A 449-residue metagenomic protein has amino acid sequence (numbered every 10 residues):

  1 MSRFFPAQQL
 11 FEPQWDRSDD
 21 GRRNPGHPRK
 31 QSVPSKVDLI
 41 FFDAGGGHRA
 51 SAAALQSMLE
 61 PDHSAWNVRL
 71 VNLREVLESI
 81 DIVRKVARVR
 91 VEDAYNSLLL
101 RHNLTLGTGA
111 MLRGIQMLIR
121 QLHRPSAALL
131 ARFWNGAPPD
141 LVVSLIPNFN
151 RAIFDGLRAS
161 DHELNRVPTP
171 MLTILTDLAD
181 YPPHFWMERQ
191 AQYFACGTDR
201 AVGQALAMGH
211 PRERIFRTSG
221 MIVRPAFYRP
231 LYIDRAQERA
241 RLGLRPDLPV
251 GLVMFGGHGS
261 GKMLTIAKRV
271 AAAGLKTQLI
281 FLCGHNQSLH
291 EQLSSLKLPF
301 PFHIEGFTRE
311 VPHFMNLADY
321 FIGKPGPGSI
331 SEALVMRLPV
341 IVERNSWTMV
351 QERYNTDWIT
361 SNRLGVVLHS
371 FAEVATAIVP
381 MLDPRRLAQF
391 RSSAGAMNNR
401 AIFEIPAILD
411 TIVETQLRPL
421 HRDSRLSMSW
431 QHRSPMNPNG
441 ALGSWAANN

Functional and structural regions predicted by a protein language model:
R3, R385-N449: C-terminal amphipathic helix plus adjacent low-complexity, charged tail appended to glycosyltransferase catalytic
S51, H102-G209, R214: Active-site and donor-binding regions of nucleotide-sugar-utilizing enzymes
A54-G136: Conserved N-terminal ligand/cofactor-binding loop architecture of enzyme catalytic domains
Q192-V250, M254-H258, H285: A nucleotide-sugar donor-handling region in carbohydrate enzymes
I233-A240, L244-L317: Donor-nucleotide binding loops and adjacent catalytic segments primarily of GT-B fold Leloir glycosyltransferases
N316-S329: Acidic donor-binding loop of glycosyltransferase active sites
F321-G323, P339-M349: Short hydrophobic beta-strand element within catalytic cores of glycosyltransferases and related nucleotide-activated
T360-R363, H369-R386: C-terminal "capping" alpha-helix adjacent to the active site of nucleotide-linked donor transferases in cell-envelope
